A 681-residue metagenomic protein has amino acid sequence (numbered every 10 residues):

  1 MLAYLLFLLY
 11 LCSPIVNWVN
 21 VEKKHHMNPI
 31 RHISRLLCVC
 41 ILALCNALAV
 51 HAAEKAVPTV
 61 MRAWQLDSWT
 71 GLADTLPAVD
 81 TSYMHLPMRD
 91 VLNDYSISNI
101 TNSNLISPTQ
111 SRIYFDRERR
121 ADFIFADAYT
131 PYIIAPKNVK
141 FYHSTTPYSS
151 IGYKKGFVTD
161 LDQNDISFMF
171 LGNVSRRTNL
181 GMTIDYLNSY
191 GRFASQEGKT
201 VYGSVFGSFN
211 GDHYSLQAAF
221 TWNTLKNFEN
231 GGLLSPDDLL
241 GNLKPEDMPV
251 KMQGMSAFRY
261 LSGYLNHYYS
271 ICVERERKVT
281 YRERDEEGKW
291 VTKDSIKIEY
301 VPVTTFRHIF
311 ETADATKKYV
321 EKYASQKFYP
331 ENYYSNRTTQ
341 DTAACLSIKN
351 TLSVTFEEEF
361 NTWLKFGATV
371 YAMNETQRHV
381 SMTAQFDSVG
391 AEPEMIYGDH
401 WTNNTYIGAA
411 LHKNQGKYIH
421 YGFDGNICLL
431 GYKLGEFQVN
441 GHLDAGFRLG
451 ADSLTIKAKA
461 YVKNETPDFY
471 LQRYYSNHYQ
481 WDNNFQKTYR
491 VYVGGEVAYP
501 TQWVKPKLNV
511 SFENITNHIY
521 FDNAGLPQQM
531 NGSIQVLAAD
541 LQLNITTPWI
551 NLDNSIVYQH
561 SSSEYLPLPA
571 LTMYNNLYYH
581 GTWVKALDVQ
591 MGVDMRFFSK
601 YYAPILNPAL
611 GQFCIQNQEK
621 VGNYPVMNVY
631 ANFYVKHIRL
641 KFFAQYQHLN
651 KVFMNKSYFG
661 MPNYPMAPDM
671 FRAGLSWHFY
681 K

Functional and structural regions predicted by a protein language model:
M1, Y10-S13, H25-N28, V57 (+6 more regions): Intrinsic-disorder/low-complexity coil detector
M1-A56, P668-K681: Bacterial Sec-dependent N-terminal signal peptides
C45, V158, Y190-A194, L430-Y432 (+1 more regions): A generic structural signal for short coil/turn motifs at secondary-structure boundaries
A52-L261, S270-R284, G446-L454, N663-P668 (+1 more regions): Membrane-proximal, glycine/serine-rich, low-complexity loop/turn segments characteristic of large bacterial
T146, A257-A324, N332-K681: Exposed, low-structure sequence patches enriched in small/polar residues
M182, F328-P330: Long, disordered, Ser/Thr/Pro-rich
